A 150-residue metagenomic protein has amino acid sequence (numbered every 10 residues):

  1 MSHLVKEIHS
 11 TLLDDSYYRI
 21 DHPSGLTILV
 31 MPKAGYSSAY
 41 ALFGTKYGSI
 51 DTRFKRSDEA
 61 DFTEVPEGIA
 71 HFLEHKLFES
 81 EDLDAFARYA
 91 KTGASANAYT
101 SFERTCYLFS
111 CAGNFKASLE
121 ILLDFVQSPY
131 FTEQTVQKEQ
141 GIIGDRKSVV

Functional and structural regions predicted by a protein language model:
M1-S38: N- or domain-start disorder-to-order transition segments that initiate the globular core
I8-D14, E74-S80, A90, S128-Y130: A generic short-segment signal for beta-strand/edge and adjacent turn/coil regions
P23, L29-V30, L108-S110, R146: Domain-wide signal for the mature, well-folded portions of proteins, strongly enriched in nucleus-encoded organellar
L42-A117: M16/MPP (pitrilysin/insulinase) zinc-metallopeptidase core fold and M16-derived inactive scaffolds
S80-E81, F109-D145: M16/insulysin-pitrilysin zinc metalloprotease superfamily fold
V149-V150: Conserved small/polar residues in nucleotide/adenosyl-binding loops
